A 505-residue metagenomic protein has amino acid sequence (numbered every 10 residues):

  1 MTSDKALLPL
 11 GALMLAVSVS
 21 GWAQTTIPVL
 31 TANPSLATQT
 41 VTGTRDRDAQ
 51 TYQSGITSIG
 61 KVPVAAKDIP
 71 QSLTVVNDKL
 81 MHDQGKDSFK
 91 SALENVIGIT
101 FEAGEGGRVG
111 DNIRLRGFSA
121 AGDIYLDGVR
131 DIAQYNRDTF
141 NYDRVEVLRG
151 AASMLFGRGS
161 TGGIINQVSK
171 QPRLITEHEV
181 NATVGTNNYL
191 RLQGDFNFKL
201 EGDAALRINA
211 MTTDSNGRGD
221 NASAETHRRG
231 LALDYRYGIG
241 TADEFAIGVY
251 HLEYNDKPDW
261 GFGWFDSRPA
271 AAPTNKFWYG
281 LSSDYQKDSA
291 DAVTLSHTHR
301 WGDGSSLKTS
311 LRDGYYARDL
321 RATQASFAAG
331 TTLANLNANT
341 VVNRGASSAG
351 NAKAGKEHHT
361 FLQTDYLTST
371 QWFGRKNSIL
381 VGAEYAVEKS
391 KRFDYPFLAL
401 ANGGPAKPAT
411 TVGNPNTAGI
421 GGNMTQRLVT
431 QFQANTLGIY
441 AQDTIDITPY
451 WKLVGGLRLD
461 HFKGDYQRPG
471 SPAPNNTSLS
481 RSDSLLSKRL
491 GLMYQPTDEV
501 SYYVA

Functional and structural regions predicted by a protein language model:
L36-I175: Acidic, small-polar-rich N-terminal luminal/periplasmic segments of exported/outer-membrane proteins
D111-I113, G163, T176-V180, L190-G194 (+5 more regions): Hydrophobic, lipid-facing positions within transmembrane beta-strands of outer-membrane proteins
N141-D143, M154-L231, I239-E244, D291: Outer-membrane beta-barrel translocator/receptor signature
H178-A182, I208-A210, I247-V249, T309-L311 (+4 more regions): Membrane-embedded beta-strand positions of outer-membrane beta-barrel proteins
A182-N188, T212-N216, H251-N255, D313-D319 (+3 more regions): Transmembrane beta-strands of outer-membrane beta-barrel pores
D203-L206, A242-F245, G304-L307, G374 (+2 more regions): Repeated loop/turn-to-beta-strand initiation elements of outer-membrane beta-barrel proteins
T213-R218, H227-R300, Y315-E357, N402-L428 (+2 more regions): Acidic/polar loop-and-plug regions of large Gram-negative outer-membrane beta-barrel proteins
R236, E357, K376-S378, E384-E388 (+1 more regions): Structural signature of Gram-negative outer-membrane beta-barrels, strongest in the C-terminal barrel of TonB-dependent
